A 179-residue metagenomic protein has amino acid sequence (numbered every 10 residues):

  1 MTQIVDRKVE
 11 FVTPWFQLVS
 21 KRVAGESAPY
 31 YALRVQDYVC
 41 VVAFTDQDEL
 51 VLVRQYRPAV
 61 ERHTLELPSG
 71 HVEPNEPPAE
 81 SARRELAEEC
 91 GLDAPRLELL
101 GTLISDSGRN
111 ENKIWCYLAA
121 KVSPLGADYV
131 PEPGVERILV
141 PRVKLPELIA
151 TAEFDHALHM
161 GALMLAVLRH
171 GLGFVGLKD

Functional and structural regions predicted by a protein language model:
M1-E10, L99: Short secondary-structure junctions
D6-V42, D46: Acidic, metal-coordinating catalytic segment for phosphate/diphosphate chemistry, firing primarily on the Nudix
Q17-R22, H63, K113-Y117, E136: Short beta-strand micro-motifs in enzyme catalytic cores
A28, D37-C40, T45, H71-L158 (+1 more regions): Unchanged
Y38-S69: A glycine-rich, hydrophobic loop/mini-helix early in the fold
A166-D179: Short helix-capping/linker segments at secondary-structure and domain boundaries
